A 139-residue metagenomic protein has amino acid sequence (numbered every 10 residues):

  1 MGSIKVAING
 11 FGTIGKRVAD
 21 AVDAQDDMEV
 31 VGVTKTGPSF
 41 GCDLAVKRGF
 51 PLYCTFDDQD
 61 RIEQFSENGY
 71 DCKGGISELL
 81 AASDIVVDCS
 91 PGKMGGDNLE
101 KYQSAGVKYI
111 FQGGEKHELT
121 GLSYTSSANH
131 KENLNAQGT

Functional and structural regions predicted by a protein language model:
G2-T139: N-terminal Rossmann-like NAD(P) cofactor-binding subdomain of oxidoreductases, focused on the glycine-rich
